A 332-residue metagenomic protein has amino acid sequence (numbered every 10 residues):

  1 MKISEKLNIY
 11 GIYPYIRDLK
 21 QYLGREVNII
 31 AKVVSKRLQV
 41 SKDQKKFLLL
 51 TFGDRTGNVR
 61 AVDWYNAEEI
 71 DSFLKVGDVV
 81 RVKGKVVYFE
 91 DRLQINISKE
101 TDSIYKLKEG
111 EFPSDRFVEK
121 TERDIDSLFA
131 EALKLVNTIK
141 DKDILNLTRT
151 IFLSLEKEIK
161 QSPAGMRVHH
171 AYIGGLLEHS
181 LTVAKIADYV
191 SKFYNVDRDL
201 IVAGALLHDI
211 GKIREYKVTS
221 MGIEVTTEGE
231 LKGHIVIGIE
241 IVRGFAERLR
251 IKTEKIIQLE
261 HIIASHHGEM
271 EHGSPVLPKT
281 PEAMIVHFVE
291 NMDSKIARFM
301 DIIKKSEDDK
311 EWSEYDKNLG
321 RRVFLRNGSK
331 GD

Functional and structural regions predicted by a protein language model:
M1-I30: OB-fold nucleic-acid-binding modules
V34-F47, G57-D115: OB-fold single-stranded nucleic acid-binding module
F52-T56: Acidic/polar residues in short coil/turn loops that connect beta-strands within repeat-based beta-sheet scaffolds
R92-P163, I237: Extended, charge-rich, solvent-exposed interface segments
I144-I186, L207-G211, E215: A short mid-domain helix/strand-loop element embedded in enzyme catalytic domains that forms or borders the active-site
V168-H169, E178, Y189-S306: Divalent metal-dependent catalytic cores for phosphoryl transfer on phosphate-bearing substrates
H287, W312-R322, R326-D332: N-terminal intrinsically disordered, cationic/polar leader segments that include organellar targeting peptides
